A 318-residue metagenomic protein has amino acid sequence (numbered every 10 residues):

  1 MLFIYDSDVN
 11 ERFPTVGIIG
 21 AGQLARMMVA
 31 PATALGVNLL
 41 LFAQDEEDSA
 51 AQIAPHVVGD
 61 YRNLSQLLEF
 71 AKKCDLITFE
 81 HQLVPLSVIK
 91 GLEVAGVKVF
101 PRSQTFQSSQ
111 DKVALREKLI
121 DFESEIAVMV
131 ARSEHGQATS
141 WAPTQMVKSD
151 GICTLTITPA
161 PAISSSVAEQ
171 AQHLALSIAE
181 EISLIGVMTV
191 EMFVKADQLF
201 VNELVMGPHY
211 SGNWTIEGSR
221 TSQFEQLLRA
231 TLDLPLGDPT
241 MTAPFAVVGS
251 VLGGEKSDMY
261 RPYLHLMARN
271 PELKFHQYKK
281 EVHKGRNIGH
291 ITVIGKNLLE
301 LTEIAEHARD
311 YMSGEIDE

Functional and structural regions predicted by a protein language model:
M1, R229-E318: Peripheral (often C-terminal) accessory segments that flank ATP-dependent C-N-forming ligase machineries
M1-Q110: ATP-binding N-terminal substructure of ATP-dependent carboxylate-amine bond-forming enzymes
D8-E11, S49-A50, F70, I120-E123 (+5 more regions): Solvent-exposed alpha-helices and their adjacent loops that cap or buttress functional pockets in soluble metabolic
P14, S124-I126, A138-W141, M188-V190 (+4 more regions): Change "...and in nucleic-acid phosphodiester-cleaving endonucleases..." to "...and in nucleic-acid processing enzymes
E117-V190, V194-A196: Internal nucleotide-binding/catalytic subdomain
T144-V147, L204-P208: Short beta->alpha transition motifs characteristic of CBS
E169-V190, V205-G254: Active-site "cap" helix and flanking loop/linker of ATP-utilizing ligase/carboxylase catalytic domains
